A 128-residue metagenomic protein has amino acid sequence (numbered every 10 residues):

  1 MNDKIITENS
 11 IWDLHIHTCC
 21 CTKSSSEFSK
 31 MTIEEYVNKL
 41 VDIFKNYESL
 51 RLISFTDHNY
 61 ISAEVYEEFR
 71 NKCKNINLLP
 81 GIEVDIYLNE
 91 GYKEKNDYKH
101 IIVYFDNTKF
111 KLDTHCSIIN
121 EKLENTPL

Functional and structural regions predicted by a protein language model:
M1-N96: An N-terminally biased module of ancient metal coordination in phosphate/nucleic-acid-related enzymes
P80-P127: Alpha-helix N-cap/helix-start capping residues at coil-to-helix junctions, especially the first residue of tandem
